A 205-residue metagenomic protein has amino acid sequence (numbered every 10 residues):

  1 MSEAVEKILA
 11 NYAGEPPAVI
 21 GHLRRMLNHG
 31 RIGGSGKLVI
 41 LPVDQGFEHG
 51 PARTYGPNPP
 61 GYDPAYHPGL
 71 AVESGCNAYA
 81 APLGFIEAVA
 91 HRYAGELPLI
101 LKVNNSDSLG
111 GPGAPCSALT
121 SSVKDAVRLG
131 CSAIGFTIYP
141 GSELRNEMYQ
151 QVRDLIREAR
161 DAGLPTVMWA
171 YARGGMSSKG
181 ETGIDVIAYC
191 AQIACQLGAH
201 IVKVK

Functional and structural regions predicted by a protein language model:
M1-Y12: Conserved, well-structured core domains of diverse proteins
E3, G33, L38, Q45-K205: Alpha/beta enzyme core
K7, R25, Y189: Charged/polar, solvent-exposed surface patches and flexible loops
A10-P17, A170: Compositionally biased, low-hydrophobicity segments enriched in charged and small polar residues
G14-G33: N-terminal basic/disordered segments at the start of proteins
